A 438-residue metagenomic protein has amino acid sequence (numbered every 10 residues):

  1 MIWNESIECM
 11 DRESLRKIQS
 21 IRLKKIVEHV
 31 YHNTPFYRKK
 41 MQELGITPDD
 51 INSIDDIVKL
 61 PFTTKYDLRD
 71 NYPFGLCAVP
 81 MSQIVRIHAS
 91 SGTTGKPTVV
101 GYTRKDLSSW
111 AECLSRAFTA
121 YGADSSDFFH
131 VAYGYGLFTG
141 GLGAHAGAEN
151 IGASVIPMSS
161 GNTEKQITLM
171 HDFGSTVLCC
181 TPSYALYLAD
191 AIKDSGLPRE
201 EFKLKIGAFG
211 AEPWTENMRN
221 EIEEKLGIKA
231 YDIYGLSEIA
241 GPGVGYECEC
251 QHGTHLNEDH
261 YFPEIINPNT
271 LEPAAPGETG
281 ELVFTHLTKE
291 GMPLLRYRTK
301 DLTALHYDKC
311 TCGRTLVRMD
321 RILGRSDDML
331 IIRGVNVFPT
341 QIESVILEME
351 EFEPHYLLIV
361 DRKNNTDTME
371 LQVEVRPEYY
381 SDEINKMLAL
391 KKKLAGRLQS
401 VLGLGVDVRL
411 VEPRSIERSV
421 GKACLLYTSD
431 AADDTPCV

Functional and structural regions predicted by a protein language model:
M1-A89, T94-E112, R116-A120, S125 (+4 more regions): Nucleotide 5′-phosphate-binding alpha/beta core
I2-S14, S20-Y31, P35, I151-S429: Active-site glycine/GP-rich loop and adjacent strand/helix microenvironment that borders small-molecule binding pockets
S90, Y427-A432: Conserved small/polar residues in nucleotide/adenosyl-binding loops
T93, L236, D434: Active-site pre-Tyr helix/loop in NAD(P)-dependent dehydrogenases
V100, R104-A117, F128-Y187: AMP-binding/adenylate-forming
S125-S126, L204: Phosphate-coordination loops involved in phosphoryl transfer and adenosine-cofactor binding
